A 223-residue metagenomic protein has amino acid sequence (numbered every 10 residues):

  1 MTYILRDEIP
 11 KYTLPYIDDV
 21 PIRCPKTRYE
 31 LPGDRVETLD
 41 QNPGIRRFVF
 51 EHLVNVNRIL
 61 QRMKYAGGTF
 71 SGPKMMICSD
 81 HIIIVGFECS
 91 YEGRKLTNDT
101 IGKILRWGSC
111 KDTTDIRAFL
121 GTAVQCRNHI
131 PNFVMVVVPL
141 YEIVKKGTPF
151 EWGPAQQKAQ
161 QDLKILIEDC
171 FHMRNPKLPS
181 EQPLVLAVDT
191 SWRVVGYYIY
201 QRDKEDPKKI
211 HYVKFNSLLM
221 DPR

Functional and structural regions predicted by a protein language model:
M1-R223: Retroelement reverse transcriptase polymerase core
